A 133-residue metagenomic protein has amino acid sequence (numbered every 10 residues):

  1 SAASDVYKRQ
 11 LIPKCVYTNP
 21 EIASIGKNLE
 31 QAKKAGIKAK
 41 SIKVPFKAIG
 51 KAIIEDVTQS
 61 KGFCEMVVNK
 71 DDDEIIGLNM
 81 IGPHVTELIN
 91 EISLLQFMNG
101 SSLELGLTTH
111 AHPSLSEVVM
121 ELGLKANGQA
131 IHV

Functional and structural regions predicted by a protein language model:
S1-Y7: Short, small-residue-biased leader/transition segments that mark boundaries at the very start of proteins
K8-Y17: N-terminal periplasmic "start-of-domain" segments of outer-membrane beta-barrel proteins
T18-N28, K33-V133: Flexible, glycine-rich terminal cap/loop adjacent to redox cofactors in electron-transfer oxidoreductases
